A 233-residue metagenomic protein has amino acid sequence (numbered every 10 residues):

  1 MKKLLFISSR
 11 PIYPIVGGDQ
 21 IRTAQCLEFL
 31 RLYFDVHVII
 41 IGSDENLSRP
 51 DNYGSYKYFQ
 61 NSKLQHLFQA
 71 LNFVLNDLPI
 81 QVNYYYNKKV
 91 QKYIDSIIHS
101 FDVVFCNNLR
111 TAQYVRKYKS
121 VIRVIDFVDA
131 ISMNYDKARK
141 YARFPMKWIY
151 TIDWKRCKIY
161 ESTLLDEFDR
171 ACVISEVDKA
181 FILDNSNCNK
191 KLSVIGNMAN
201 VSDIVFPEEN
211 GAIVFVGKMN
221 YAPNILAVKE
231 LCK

Functional and structural regions predicted by a protein language model:
M1-K57, H99: N-terminal subdomain of nucleotide-sugar transferases
I7, P14, I21-A24, I40 (+4 more regions): Membrane-embedded alpha-helical bundles of multi-pass transporters/translocases, especially carrier/permease families
R22, C172, D184, S193-K233: Conserved catalytic-core segment of nucleotide-activated headgroup transferases in glycan assembly
V38-K92: A conserved catalytic-core segment of Leloir-type glycosyltransferases
D44-R49, Q113-Y114, K179-I182: Short, charged/polar "capping" segments at the starts of alpha-helices and the immediately preceding loops
S62-Q81, R123-S162, K218: Acceptor-binding helix/loop patch of EC 2.4 sugar-transfer enzymes, predominantly nucleotide-sugar-dependent
I94-A112, I122-V124: Short N-terminal targeting/anchoring amphipathic segment
V124-I125, Y150-I204: Donor nucleotide-sugar binding/catalytic pocket of nucleotide-sugar-dependent glycosyltransferases
